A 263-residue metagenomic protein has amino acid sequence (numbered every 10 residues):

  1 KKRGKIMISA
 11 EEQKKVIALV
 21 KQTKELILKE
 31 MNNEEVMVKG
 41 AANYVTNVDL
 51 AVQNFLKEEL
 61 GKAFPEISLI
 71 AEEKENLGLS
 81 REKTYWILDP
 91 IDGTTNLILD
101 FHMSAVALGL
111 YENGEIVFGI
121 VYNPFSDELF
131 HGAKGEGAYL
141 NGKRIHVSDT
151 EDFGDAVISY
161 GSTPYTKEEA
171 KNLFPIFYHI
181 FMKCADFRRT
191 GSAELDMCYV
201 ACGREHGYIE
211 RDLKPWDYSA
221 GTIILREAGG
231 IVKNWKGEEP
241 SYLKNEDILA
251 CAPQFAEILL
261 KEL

Functional and structural regions predicted by a protein language model:
R3-I91, I231, Q254: N-terminal subdomain of lithium-sensitive/metallo-dependent phosphomonoesterases centered on the IMPase/IPPase/PAP
I27, D49, L60, T94 (+6 more regions): Residue-level signal for inorganic ion chemistry
V36-M37, G61, N76-L79, V121 (+3 more regions): Short secondary-structure boundary/capping segments
N47-D49, E72, D89-D92, N96 (+4 more regions): Acidic active-site catalytic centers that drive phospho-/nucleotidyl reactions and related ester hydrolyses
D49, L97-D100, F187-T190: Short glycine/threonine-rich catalytic loop with a Thr-x-Gly-x-Asp
S80-Y139: DPxDG-like acidic metal-binding loop motif
H146-L263: An extended, acidic
